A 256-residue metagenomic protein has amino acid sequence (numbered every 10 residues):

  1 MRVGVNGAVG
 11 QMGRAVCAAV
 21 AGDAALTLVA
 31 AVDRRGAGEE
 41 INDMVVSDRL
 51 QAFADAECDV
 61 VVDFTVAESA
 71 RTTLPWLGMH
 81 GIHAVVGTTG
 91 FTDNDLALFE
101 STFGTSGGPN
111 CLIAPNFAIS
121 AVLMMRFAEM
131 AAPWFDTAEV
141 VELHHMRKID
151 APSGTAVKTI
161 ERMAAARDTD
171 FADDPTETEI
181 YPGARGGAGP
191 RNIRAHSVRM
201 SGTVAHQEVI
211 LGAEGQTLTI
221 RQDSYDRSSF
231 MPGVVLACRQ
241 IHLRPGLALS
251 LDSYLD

Functional and structural regions predicted by a protein language model:
M1: Nucleotide donor/acceptor-binding cores
G4-N6, Q11-D55, D136-D256: C-terminal substrate-binding/catalytic lobe of Rossmann-fold NAD(P)-dependent oxidoreductases
N6, F64-T65, G87-T88, A114-P115 (+1 more regions): Structural motif
L28, V46, A84-V85, N110-I113: Hydrophobic beta-strand scaffold residues
F53-V60, F64, E68-G87: Rossmann-fold NAD(P) dinucleotide-binding segment
P75, M79, T88-C111, R126-M130: Rossmann-fold NAD(P)-binding glycine/threonine-rich loop
L123-F135, A151: Rossmann-like NAD(P)H-binding beta-loop-alpha module
